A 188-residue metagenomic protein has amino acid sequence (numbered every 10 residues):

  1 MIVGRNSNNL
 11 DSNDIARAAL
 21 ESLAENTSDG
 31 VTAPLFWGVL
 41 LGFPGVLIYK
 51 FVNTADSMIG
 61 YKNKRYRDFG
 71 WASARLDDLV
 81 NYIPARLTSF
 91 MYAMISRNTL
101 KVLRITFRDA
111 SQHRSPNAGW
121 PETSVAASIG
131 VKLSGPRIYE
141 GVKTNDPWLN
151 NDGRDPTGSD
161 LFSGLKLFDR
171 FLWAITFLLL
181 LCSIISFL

Functional and structural regions predicted by a protein language model:
M1-I48, V52, G60-L188: Hydrophobic alpha-helical transmembrane segments
